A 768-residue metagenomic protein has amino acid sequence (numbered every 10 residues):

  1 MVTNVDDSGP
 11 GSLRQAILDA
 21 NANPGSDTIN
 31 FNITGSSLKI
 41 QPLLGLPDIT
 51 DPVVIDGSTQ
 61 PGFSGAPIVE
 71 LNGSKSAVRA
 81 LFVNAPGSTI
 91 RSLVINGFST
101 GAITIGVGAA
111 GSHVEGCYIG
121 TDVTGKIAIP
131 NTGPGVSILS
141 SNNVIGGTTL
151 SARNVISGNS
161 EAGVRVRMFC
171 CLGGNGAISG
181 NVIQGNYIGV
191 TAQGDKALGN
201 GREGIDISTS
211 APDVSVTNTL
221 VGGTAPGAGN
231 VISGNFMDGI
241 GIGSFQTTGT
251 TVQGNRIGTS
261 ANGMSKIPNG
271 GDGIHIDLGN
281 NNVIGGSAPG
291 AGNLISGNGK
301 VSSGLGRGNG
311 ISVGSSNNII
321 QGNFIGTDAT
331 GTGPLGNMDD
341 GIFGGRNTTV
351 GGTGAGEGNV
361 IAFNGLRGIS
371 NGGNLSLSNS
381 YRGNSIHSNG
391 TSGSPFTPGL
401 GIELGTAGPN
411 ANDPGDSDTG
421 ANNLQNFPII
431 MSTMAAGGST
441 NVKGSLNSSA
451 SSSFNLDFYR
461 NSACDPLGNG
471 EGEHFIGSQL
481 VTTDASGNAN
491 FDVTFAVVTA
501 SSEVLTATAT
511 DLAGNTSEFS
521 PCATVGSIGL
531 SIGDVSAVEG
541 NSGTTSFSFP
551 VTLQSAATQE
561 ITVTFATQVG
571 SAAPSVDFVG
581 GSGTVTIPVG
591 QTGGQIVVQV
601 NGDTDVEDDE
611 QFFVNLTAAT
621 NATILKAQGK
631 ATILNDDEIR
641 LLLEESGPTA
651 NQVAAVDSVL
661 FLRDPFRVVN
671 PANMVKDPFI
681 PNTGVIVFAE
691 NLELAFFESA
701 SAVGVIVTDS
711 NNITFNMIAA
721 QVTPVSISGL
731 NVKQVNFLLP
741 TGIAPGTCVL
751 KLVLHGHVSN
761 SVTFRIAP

Functional and structural regions predicted by a protein language model:
M1-E115, T121-G133, T148-N159, M168-N181 (+7 more regions): N-terminal, post-signal-peptide segments of secreted/periplasmic proteins
T3, L13-L18, N30, V525-I639: Short boundary segments that mark the start of a structured unit
I17, N21, F458-R460, S548-A557 (+5 more regions): A short glycine/threonine-centered beta-strand motif
M434-G437, A537-T544, K676-P681: Short, solvent-exposed loop/linker segments at the N-terminal edge of repeated beta-sheet extracellular domains
L467-S478, S571-G583, I713-A719: Short beta-strand and strand-turn-strand segments in soluble, beta-rich domains
Q479-A489, A572-D577, T584-G594, L625 (+2 more regions): Short proline/glycine- and polar residue-rich coil/turn motifs
T499-V504, G602-F613, I743-V749: Short glycine/proline/serine/threonine-rich loop/turn segments at secondary-structure transition edges
M674-P768: Immunoglobulin-like IPT/TIG beta-sandwich domains and homologous Ig-like subdomains
